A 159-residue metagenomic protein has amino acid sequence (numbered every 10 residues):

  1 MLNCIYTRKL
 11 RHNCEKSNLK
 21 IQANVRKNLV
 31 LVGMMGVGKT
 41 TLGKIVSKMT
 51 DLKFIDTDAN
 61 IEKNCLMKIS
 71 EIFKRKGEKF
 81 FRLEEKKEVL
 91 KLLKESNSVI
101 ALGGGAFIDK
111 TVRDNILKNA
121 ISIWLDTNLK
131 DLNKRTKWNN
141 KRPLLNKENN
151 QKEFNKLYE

Functional and structural regions predicted by a protein language model:
L2-V25: Extreme N-terminal, non-catalytic leader segments that precede Walker-type/kinase nucleotide-binding cores
L31: Hydrophobic anchor at the beta1->P-loop junction of P-loop NTPases
M34: P-loop (Walker A) phosphate-binding loop of NTP-binding proteins
V37: ATP-binding Walker
T40: Walker A/P-loop
K53, T57-A106, K110-L117, R142-P143 (+2 more regions): ATP-dependent small-molecule kinase phosphotransfer cores that center on conserved nucleotide phosphate-binding segments
N119-E159: A glycine- and Lys/Arg-enriched "phosphate-lid" helix/loop adjacent to the NTP-binding pocket of small-molecule kinases
